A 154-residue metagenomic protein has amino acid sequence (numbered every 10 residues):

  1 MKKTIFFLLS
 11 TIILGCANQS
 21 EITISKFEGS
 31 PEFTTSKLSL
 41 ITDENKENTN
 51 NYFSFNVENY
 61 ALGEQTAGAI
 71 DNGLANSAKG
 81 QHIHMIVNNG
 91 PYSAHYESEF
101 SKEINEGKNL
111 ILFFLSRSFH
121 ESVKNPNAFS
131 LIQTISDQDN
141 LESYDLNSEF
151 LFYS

Functional and structural regions predicted by a protein language model:
I12-G15: C-terminal motif of bacterial Sec signal peptides marking the signal peptidase cleavage site
Q19-K46, S136-S154: Short, compositionally biased P/S/T/A/G/V-rich stretches that sit at domain boundaries
K46-F53, Q65-A69: Short coil/turn motif common to extracellular beta-sandwich-like domains
N51-F55, N105-R117: Short, well-structured beta-strand segments within conserved domains
F53-N59, S154: Aromatic/hydrophobic beta-strand junction motif of beta-rich domains
V57-L74: Short amphipathic, basic-aromatic surface patches that mediate peripheral association with negatively charged
L62, Y92, S116-N125: Short acidic/polar inter-strand loop motif in beta-rich domains
G90-E97: Short beta-strand segments within Ig-like beta-sandwich modules, predominantly Fibronectin type-III
